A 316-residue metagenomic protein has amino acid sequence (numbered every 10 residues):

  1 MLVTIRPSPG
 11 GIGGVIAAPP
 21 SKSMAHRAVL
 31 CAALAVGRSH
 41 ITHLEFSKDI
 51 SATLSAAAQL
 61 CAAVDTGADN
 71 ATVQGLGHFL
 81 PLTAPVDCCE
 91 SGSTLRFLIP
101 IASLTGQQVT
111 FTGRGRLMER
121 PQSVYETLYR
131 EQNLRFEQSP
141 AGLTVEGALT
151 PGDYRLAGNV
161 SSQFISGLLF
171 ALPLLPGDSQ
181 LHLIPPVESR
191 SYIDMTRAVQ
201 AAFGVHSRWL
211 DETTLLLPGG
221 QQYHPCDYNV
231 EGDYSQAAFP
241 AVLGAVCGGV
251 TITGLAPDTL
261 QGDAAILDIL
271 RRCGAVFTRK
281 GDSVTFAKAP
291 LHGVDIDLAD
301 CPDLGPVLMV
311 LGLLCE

Functional and structural regions predicted by a protein language model:
M1-E316: Short, structured segments at the rim of ligand-binding sites
